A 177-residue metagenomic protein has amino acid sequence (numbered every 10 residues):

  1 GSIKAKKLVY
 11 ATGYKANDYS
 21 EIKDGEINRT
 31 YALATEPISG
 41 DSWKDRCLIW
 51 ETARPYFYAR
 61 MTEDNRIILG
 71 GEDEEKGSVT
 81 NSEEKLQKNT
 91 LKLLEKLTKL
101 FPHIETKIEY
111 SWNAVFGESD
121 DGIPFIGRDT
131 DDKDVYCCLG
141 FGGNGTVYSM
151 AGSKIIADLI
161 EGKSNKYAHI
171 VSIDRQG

Functional and structural regions predicted by a protein language model:
G1-T62: Flavin-dependent oxidoreductases
K4, I67-I68, Y136-C137: General beta-strand recognition
K7, T12-G13, P37, G71-D73 (+3 more regions): Active-site proximal loops enriched in glycine and acidic residues that flank catalytic Cys/His/Asp and coordinate
E26, T52, L86, T90 (+2 more regions): Generic structural signal for well-ordered, non-membrane alpha-helical segments in soluble metabolic enzymes
I27, D64-T98: Conserved FAD/dinucleotide-binding core of flavoprotein oxidoreductases
F57, E95, P124: Active-site phosphate/pyrophosphate- and oxyanion-stabilizing loops and adjacent acidic/basic residues in soluble
T62-N65, T130-D131: Short acidic-glycine loop/turn motifs at beta-strand connectors
S78, E83, T98-G177: C-terminal catalytic lobe of FAD-dependent flavoproteins
